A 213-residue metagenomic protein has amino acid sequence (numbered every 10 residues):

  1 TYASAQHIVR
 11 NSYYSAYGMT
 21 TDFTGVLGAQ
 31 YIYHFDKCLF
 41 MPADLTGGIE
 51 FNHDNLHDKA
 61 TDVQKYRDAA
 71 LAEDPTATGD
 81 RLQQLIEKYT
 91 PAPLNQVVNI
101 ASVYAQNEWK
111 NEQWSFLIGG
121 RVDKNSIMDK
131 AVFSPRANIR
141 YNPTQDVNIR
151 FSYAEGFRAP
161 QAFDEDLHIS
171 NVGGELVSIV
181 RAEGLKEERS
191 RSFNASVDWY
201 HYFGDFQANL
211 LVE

Functional and structural regions predicted by a protein language model:
T1-D129, L211-E213: Face-selective signature of the C-terminal outer-membrane beta-barrel domain
T1-N11, N142, R150, G184-E213: Membrane-embedded beta-barrel scaffold of Gram-negative outer-membrane proteins
T21-F23, M41, V97-N99, A131 (+4 more regions): Residue-level preference for beta-strand/loop junctions
G28-I32, S102-E108, R136-N138, S152 (+3 more regions): Outer-membrane beta-barrel architecture
Y33-L39, W109-Q113, F133, Y141-Q145 (+2 more regions): Outer-membrane beta-barrel strand-turn architecture
F40-T46, S115-L117, N138, N142 (+4 more regions): Membrane-spanning beta-strand positions in outer-membrane beta-barrel proteins
T61-V63, V132-F133, D164-L167: Short, glycine/charged-enriched secondary-structure capping and boundary segments
S126, D146-F193: Surface-exposed extracellular loop regions of Gram-negative outer-membrane beta-barrel proteins, predominantly
